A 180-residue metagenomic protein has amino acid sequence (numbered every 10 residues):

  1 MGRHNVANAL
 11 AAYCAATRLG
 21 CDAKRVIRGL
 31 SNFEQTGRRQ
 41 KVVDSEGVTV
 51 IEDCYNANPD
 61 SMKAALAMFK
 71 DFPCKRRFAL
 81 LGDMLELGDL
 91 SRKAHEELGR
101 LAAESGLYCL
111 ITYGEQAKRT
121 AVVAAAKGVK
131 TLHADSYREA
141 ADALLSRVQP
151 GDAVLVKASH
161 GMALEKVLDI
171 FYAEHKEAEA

Functional and structural regions predicted by a protein language model:
M1-H4, L10-A180: ATP-dependent carboxylate-amine ligase
